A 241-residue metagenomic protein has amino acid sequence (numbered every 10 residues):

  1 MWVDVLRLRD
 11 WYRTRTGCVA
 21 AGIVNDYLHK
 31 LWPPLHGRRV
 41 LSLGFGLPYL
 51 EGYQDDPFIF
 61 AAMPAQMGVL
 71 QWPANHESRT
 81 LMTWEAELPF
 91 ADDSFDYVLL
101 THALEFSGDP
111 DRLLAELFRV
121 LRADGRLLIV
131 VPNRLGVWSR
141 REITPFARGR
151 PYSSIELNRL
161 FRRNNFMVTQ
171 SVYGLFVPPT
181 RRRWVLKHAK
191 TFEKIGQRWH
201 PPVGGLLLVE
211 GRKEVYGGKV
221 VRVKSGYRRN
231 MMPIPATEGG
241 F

Functional and structural regions predicted by a protein language model:
M1-P34: Class I SAM-dependent methyltransferase Rossmann-like catalytic core, especially the SAM/SAH-binding loop
D26, P34-L88: Class I SAM-dependent methyltransferase SAM/SAH-binding core
A86-V98: A short acidic, Gly/Pro-enriched loop at the edge of an enzyme's catalytic core that lines a small-molecule cofactor
D111-R126: A short glycine-rich, Lys/Arg-flanked "PGG" loop and its adjoining helix->strand segment in the class I
P132-R148: Short, glycine-/aromatic-enriched active-site segment of Class I SAM-dependent methyltransferases
R148-S171, L175, L207: Short alpha-helix
T169-K194, P202-G204: Conserved catalytic loop of SAM-dependent methyltransferase domains
E193-F241: C-terminal lobe and adjacent flexible extensions of AdoMet/dcAdoMet transferase-like proteins
